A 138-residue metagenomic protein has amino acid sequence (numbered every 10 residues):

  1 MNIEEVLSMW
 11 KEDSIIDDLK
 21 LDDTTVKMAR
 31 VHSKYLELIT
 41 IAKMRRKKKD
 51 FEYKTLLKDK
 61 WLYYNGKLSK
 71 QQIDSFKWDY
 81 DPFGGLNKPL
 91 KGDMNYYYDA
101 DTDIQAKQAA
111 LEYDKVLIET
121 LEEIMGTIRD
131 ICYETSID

Functional and structural regions predicted by a protein language model:
N2-I3: Terminal low-complexity "docking" segments
L7-T40: Short, charge-rich amphipathic alpha-helices with coiled-coil/heptad character
I16-K20, S69, L90: Alpha-helix capping and helix-coil boundary motifs
M28-V31, K49, Q72, F76 (+2 more regions): A general marker of short, structured functional hotspots
Y35-L38, W61-Q72, G126-I137: Aromatic-enriched hydrophobic runs in primary sequence
K43-R46, D50-L57, N95-D138: Long amphipathic alpha-helical coiled-coil segments
R46-K88: Extended alpha-helical coiled-coil "stalk/arm" regions that act as elongated linkers or oligomerization scaffolds
D79-D103: Extended, solvent-exposed segments with strong compositional bias
